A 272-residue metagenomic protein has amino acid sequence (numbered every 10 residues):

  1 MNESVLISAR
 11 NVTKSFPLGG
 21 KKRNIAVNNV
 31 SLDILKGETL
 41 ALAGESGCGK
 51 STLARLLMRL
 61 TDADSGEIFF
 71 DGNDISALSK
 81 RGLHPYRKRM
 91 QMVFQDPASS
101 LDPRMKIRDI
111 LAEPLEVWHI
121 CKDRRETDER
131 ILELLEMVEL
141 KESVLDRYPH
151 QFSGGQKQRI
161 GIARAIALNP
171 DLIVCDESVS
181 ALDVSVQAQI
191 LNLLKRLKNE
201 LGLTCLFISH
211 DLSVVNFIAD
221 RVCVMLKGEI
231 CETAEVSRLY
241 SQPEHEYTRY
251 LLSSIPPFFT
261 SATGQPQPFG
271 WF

Functional and structural regions predicted by a protein language model:
G19-K21, I75-Q91, V117, R238-P243: ABC ATPase NBD coupling module
M58: Helix-to-loop junction immediately C-terminal to a conserved catalytic motif
G66-D74: Conserved ABC transporter NBD signature motif
D74, R125-S143, L252-S253: Conserved ABC ATPase "signature" region
Y148-F152, Q156: Conserved ABC ATPase signature
N169: Conserved catalytic motifs of ABC-family nucleotide-binding domains
I230-A234: ABC ATPase "signature
